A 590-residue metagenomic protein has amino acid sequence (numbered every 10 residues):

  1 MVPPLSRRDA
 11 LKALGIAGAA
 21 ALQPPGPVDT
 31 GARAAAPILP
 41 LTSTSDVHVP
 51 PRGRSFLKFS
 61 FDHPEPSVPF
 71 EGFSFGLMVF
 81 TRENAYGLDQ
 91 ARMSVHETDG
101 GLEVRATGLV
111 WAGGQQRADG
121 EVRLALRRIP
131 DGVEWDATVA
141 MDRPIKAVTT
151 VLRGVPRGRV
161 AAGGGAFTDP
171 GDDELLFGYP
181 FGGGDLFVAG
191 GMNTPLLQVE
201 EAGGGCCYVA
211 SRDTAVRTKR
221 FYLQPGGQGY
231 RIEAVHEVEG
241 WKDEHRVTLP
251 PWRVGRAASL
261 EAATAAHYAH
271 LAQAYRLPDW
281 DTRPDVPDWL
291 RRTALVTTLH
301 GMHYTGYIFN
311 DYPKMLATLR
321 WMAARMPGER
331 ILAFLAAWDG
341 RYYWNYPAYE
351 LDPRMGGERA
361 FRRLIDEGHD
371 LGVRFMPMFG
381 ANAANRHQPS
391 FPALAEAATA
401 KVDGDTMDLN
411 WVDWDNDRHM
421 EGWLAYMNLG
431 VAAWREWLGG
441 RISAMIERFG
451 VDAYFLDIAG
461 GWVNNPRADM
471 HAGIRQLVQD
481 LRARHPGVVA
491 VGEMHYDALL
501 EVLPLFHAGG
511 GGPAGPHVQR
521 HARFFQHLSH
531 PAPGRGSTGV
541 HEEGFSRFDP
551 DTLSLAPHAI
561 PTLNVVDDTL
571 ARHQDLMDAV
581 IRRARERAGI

Functional and structural regions predicted by a protein language model:
V2-A17: N-terminal secretory signal peptides and thylakoid transit peptides that target proteins across membranes
P4-L5, P24-I38: C-terminal segment of N-terminal export signals and the immediately downstream linker at the start of the mature
L39-L332, E367, R374: Carbohydrate-recognition beta-sandwich/jelly-roll modules in extracellular/periplasmic carbohydrate-active proteins
E244-H245, P250, G439, A468-I590: Active-site-proximal substrate-binding groove within the catalytic cores of carbohydrate-active enzymes
T298-P313, N345-E358, M420-E436, A459-D469: The substrate-binding groove and active-site-proximal loops of carbohydrate-active enzymes, especially glycoside
M302-A395: Aromatic- and glycine-enriched glycan-recognition loops and surfaces that form the carbohydrate-binding subsites
F334-A337, L438-P466: Active-site groove signature of glycoside hydrolases
P377, A381-A444, A522: Active-site-adjacent "subsite" loops/lids of carbohydrate-active enzymes
